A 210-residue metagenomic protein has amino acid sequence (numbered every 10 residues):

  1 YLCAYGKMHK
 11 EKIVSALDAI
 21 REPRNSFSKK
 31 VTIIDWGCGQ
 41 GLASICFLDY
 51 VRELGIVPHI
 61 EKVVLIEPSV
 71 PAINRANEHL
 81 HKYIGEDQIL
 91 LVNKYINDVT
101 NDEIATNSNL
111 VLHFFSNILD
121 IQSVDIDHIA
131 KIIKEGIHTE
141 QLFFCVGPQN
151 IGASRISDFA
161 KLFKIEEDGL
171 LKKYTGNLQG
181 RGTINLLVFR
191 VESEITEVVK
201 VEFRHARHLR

Functional and structural regions predicted by a protein language model:
Y1-R24: Class I SAM-dependent methyltransferase Rossmann-like catalytic core, especially the SAM/SAH-binding loop
I13, S44-F47, A76-N77: Hydrophobic packing residues within well-ordered alpha-helices of enzyme cores
I20, R24, V51-G55, L80: Active-site catalytic pocket residues across diverse enzymes, especially alpha/beta-hydrolases
K29-G39: Conserved class I S-adenosyl-L-methionine
Q40-V57: Conserved SAM-binding loop of SAM-dependent methyltransferases across substrates and taxa, primarily the Class I
E61-V64: Short beta-strand element of Class I
S69: Conserved SAM/SAH-binding beta-strand->alpha-helix loop
A72, H79-I84, V92-R210: Domain-level detector for long C-terminal conserved domains
